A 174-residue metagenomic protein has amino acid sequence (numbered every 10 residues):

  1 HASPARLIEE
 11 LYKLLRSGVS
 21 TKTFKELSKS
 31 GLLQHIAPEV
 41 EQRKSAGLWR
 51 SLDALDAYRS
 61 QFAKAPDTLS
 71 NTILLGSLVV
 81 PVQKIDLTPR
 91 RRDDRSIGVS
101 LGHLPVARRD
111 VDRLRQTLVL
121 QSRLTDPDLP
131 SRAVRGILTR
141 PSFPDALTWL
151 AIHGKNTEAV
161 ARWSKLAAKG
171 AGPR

Functional and structural regions predicted by a protein language model:
H1-G172: Conserved, hydrophobic alpha-helical core segments of structured domains
